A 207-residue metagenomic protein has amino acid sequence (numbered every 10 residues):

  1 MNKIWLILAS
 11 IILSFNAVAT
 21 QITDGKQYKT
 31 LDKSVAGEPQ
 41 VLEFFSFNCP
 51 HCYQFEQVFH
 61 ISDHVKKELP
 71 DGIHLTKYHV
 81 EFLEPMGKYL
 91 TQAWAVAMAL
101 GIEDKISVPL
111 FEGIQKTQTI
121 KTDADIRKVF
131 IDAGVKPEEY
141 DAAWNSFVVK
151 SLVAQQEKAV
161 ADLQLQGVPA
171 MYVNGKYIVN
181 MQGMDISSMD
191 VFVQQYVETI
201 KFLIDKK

Functional and structural regions predicted by a protein language model:
K3-E84, T199-K207: Extracytoplasmic thiol/disulfide redox context detector
L42, K116, F130, E139: Short, flexible active-site loop motifs that bind/organize anionic cofactors or intermediates
L42-F47, T91, V179-M184: Acidic/histidine-rich, surface-exposed loop or edge segments in extracytoplasmic proteins
F47, Y53-R127: Structural alpha/beta surface segment adjacent to cysteine/selenocysteine redox centers across thiol/disulfide enzymes
D63, T91, A95, V108 (+7 more regions): Solvent-exposed, polar/charged alpha-helical surfaces in well-ordered, non-transmembrane soluble domains, broadly
A133-K207: C-terminal cap of thioredoxin/glutaredoxin-like
